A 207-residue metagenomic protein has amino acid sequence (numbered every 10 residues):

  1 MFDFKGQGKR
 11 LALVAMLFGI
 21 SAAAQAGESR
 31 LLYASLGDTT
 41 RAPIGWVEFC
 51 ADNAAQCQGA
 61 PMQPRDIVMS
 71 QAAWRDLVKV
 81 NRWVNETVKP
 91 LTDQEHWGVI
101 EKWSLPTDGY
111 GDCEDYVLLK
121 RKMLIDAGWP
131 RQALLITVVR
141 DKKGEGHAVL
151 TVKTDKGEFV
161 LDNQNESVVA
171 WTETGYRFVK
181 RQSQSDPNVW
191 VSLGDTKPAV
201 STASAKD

Functional and structural regions predicted by a protein language model:
F2-A12: Bacterial N-terminal signal peptides that target proteins for export
L11, A15-M16, D126: A periodicity- and composition-biased signal for non-globular, repetitive helical segments
M16-Q25: Hydrophobic h-region of N-terminal signal peptides that target proteins for export in Gram-negative bacteria
Q25-D207: A structural boundary/capping signal
